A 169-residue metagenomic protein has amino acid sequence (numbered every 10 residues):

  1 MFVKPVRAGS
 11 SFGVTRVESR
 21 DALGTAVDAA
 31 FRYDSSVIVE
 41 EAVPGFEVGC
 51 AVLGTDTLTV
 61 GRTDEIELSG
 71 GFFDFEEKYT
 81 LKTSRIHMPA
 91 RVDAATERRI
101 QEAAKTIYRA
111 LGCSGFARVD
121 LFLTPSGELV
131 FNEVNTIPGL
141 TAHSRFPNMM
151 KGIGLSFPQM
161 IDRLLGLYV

Functional and structural regions predicted by a protein language model:
M1-S11, S35-P44: ATP-grasp fold ATP-binding core
S10, G71, G139: Conserved protein kinase catalytic core
S10-G13, H87: A short acidic, helix-capping loop that chelates divalent metal ions and anchors anionic groups
R16-S19, I153: A structural signal for short, well-ordered beta-strand elements
E18-E102, L123, E128-V130: Phosphate-binding site of ATP-dependent enzymes
D93-V169: ATP-dependent carboxylate activation and anion-phosphoryl transfer catalytic cores that bind Mg-ATP to form
